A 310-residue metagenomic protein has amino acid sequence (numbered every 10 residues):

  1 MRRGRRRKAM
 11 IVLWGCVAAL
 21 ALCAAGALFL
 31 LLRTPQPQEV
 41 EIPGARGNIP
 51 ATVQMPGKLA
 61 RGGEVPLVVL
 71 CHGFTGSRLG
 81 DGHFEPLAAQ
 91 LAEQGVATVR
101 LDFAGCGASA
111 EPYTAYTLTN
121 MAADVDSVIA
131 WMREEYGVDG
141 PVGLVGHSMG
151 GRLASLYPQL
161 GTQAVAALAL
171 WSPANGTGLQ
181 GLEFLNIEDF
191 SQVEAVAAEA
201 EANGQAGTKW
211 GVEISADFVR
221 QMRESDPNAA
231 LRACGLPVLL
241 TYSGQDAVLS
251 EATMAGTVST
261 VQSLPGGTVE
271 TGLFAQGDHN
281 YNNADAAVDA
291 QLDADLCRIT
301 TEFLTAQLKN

Functional and structural regions predicted by a protein language model:
F29-G62: N-terminal cap/lid segment of alpha/beta-hydrolase-fold proteins
I42, R78-G80, C106-D139, A290-Q291: Catalytic nucleophile-loop/oxyanion-hole region of alpha/beta-hydrolase and closely related hydrolase-like folds
I49, R152, Q159-T305: The alpha/beta-hydrolase serine catalytic core
V65, H72-S77: Active-site glycine-rich loops that stabilize anionic/oxyanionic intermediates across multiple enzyme folds
G76-A88, F103, A252-T253: The serine-hydrolase catalytic nucleophile loop
A88-A110: Conserved alpha/beta-hydrolase
Y136-S148: Alpha/beta-hydrolase fold nucleophile elbow
G146-L156: Glycine-rich nucleophile elbow surrounding the catalytic serine of serine-hydrolase chemistry
